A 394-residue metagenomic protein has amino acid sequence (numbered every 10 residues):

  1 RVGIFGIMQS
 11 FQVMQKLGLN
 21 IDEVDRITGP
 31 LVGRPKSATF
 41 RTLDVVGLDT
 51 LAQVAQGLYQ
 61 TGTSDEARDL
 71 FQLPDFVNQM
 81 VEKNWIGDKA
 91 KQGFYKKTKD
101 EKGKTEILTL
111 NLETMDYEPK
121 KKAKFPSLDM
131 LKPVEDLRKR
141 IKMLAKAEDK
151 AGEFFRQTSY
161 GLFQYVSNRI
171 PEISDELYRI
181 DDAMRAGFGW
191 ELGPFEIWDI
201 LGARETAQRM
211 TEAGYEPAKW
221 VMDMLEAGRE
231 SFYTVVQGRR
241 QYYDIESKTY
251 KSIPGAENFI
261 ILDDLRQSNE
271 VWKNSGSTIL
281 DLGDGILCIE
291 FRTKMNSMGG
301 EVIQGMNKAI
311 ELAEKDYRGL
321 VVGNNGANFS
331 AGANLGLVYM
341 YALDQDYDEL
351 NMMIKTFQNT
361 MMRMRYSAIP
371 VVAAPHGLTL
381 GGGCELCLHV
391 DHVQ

Functional and structural regions predicted by a protein language model:
R1-A327, G336-T356, M362-I369, H376-T379 (+1 more regions): N-terminal glycine-rich phosphate-binding loop for ADP-containing cofactors
A331-A333: Extended, composition-driven regions rather than compact fold-specific motifs
V371, V393-Q394: Short, well-ordered beta-strand core segments
E385: Conserved divalent-metal-coordinating catalytic cores that perform phosphate/pyrophosphate/nucleotidyl transfer
